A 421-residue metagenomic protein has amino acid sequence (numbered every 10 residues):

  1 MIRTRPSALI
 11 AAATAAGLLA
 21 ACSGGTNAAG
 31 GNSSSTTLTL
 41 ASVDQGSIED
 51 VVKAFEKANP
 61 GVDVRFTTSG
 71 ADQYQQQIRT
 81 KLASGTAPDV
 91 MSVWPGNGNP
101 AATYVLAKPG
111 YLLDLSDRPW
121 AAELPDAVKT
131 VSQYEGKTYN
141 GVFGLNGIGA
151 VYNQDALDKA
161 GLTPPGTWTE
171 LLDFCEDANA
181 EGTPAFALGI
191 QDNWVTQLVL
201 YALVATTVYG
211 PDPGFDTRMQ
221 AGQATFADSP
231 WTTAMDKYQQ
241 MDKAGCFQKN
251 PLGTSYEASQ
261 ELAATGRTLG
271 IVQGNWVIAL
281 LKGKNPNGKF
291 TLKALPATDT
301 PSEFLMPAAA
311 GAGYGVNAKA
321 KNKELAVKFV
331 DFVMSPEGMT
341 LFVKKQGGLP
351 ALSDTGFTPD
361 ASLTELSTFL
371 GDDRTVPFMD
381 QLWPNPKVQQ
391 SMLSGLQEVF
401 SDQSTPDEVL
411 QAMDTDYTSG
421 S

Functional and structural regions predicted by a protein language model:
I2-A102, P286, D299-P301, L341 (+2 more regions): Conserved N-terminal structural module of periplasmic/extracytoplasmic solute-binding proteins
K57, S84, A160, A244 (+1 more regions): Extracytoplasmic/periplasmic substrate-recognition and gating elements
T68-Q77, W168-D173, N250-A264: Short helix-initiation/N-cap motifs at beta->coil->alpha
N97-I148, V199, T291-L292: Hinge/lid segment of periplasmic solute-binding proteins
L113-P125, T207-T233, G283-N285, A297-L305 (+2 more regions): Short, solvent-exposed loop/beta-turn-alpha elements that line the ligand-binding surface or hinge of extracytoplasmic
Y139-G141, L172-Q223: Extracytoplasmic/periplasmic solute-binding protein
D177, Q220-P251: Glycine-centered hinge/linker elements that transmit conformational signals in sensory and ligand-binding systems
G348-A351, G356, T364-T418: C-terminal capping/gating helix-and-loop segments adjacent to ligand/active sites or protein-protein/ligand interfaces
